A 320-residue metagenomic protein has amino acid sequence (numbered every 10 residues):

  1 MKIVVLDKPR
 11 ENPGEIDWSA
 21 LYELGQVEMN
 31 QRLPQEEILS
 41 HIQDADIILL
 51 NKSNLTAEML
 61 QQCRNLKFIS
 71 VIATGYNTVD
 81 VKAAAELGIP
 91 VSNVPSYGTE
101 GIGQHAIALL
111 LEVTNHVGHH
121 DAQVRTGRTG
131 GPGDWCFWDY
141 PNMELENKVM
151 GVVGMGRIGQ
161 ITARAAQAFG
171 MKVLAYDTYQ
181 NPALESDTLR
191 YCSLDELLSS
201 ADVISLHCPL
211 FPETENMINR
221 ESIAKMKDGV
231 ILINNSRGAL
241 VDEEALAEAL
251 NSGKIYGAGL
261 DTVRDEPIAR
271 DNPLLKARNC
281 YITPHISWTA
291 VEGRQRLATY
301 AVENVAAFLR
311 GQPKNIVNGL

Functional and structural regions predicted by a protein language model:
M1-A45, L174: N-terminal glycine-/charge-rich "phosphate-binding" loop or analogous flexible N-terminal tail
Q31, N51, I72-A73, I89-E100 (+2 more regions): Short beta->alpha connector loops at strand-helix junctions that form conserved, small/polar/Pro-enriched
T56-L60, L174, T178-P273: Rossmann-like adenosine-cofactor binding region
A85, S92-H105, H119-H120, W135 (+1 more regions): C-terminal helix-to-coil terminal segments
L87, P95-V149: Phosphate-binding beta-alpha-beta segment of Rossmann-like dinucleotide-binding domains, i.e., the NAD(P)
M155-G156: Glycine-rich Rossmann-fold phosphate-binding loop(s) that bind the pyrophosphate of adenine dinucleotide cofactors
G159-Q160: N-terminal Rossmann-fold NAD(P) dinucleotide-binding loop
